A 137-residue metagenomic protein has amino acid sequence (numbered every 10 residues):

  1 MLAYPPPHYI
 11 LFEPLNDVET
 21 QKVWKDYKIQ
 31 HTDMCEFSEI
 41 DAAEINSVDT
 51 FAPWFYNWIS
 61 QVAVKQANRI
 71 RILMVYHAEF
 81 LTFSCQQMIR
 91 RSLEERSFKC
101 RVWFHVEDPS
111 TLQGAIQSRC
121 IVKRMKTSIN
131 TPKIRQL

Functional and structural regions predicted by a protein language model:
M1-L137: P-loop/Walker A NTP-binding region and its immediately flanking N-terminal helices in P-loop NTPase folds
